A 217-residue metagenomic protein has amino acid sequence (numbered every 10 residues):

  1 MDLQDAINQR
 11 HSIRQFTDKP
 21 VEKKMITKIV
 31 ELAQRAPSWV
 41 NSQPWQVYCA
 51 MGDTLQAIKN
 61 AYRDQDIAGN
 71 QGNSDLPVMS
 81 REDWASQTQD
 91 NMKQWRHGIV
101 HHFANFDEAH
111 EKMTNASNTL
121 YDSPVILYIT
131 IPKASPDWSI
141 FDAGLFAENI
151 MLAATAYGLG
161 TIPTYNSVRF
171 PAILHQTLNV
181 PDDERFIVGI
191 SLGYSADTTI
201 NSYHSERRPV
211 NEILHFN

Functional and structural regions predicted by a protein language model:
M1-N217: Acidic, surface-exposed loops and disordered segments
